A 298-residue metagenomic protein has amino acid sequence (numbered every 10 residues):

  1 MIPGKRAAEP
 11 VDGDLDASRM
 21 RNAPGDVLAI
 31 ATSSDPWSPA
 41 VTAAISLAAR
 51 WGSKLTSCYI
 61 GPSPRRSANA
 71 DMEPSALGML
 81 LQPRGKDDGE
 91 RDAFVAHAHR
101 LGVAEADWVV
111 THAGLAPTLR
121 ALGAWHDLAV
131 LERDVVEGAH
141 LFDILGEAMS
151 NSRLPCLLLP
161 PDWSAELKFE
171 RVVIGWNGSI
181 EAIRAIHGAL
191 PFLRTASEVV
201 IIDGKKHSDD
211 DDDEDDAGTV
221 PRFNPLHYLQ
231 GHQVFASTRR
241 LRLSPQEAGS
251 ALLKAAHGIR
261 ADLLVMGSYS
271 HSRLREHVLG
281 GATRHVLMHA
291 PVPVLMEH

Functional and structural regions predicted by a protein language model:
M1-N22, A96-A129, H232-L264, S270-R275 (+1 more regions): Structural beta-alpha unit
I2-L77, N151, K168-L241, A261: Small/aliphatic-rich secondary-structure junction motif
M20, A121-L122, A148, A165 (+3 more regions): Structural alpha-helical scaffold elements that stabilize or flank donor/cofactor-binding regions in carbohydrate
Y59, R133, P161, G267-Y269 (+1 more regions): Short secondary-structure boundary segments
A76-G89: A short acidic, glycine-rich active-site loop that binds or catalyzes chemistry on phosphate/adenosine moieties
E105-W163: Hydrophobic alpha-helical segments and helix pairs
L131-A148, F169, M266-M288: Glycine-rich, Arg-bearing micro-motifs that act as flexible, cationic patches
E166, M288-H298: Short, flexible loop segments at boundaries between secondary-structure elements
